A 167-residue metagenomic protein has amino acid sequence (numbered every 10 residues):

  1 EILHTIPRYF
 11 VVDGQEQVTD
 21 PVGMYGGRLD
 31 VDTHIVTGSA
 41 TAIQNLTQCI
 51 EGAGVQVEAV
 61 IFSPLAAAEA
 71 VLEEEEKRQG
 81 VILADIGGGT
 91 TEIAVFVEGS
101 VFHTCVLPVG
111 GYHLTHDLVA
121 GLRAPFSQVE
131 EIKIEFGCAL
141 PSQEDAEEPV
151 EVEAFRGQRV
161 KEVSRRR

Functional and structural regions predicted by a protein language model:
E1-L83, S100-V101, L122-R167: Nucleotide/phosphate-binding catalytic cleft detector across ATP-hydrolyzing and phosphate-transferring enzymes
T33, Q79-G121: Glycine-rich phosphate-binding loop of actin/hexokinase-like ATP-binding domains
